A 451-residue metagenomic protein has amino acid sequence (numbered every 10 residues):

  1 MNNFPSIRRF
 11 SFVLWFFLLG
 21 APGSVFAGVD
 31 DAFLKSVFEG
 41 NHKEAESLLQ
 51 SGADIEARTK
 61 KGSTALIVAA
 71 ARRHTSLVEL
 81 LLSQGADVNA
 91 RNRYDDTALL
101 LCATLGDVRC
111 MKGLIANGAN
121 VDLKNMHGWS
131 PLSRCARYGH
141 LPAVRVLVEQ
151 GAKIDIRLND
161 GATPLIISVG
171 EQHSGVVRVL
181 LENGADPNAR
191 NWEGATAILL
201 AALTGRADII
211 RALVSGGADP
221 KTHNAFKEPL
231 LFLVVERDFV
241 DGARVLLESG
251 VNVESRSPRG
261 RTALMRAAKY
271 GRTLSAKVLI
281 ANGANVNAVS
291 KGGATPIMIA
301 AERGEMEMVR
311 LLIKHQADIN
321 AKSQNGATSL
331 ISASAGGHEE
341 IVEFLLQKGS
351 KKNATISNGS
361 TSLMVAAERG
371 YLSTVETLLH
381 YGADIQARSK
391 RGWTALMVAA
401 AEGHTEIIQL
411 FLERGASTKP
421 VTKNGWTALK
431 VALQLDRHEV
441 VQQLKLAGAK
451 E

Functional and structural regions predicted by a protein language model:
E44, S76-L77, R109-C110, P142-A143 (+9 more regions): Conserved ankyrin/ankyrin-like repeat signature
